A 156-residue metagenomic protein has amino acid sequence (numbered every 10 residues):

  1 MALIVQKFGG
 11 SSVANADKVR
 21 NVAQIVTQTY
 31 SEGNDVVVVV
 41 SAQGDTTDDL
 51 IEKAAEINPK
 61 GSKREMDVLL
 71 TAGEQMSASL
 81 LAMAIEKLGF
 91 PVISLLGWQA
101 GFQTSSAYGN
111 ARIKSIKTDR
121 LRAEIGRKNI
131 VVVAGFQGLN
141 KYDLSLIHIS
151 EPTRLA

Functional and structural regions predicted by a protein language model:
M1-R154: Nucleotide/pyrophosphate-binding catalytic subdomain
